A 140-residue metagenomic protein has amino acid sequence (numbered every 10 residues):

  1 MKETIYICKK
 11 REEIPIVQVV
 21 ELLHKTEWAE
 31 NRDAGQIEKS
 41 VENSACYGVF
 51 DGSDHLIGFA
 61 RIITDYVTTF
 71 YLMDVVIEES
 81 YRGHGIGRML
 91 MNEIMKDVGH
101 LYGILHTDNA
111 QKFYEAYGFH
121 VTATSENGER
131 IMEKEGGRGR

Functional and structural regions predicted by a protein language model:
M1-A34, R140: Short amphipathic alpha-helix that is part of the acyltransferase structural core
G35-V76: A conserved beta-strand-loop-helix scaffold within acyl/acetyltransferase catalytic domains
T68, L101, H120: Short acidic/polar active-site loop segments enriched in Thr and Asp
Y81-L90: Conserved acetyl-CoA pyrophosphate-binding loop and the N-cap/start of the following alpha-helix in GNAT-like
M89-G103, K112: Conserved acyl-CoA
I104-K134: Conserved active-site alpha-helix within GNAT-family acetyltransferase domains
